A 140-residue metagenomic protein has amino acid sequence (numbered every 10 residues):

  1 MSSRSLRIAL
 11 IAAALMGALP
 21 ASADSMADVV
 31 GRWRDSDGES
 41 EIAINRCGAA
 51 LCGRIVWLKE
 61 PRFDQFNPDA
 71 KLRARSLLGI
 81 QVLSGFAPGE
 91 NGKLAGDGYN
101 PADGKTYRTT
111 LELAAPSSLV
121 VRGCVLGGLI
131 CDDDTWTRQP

Functional and structural regions predicted by a protein language model:
M1-L10: Bacterial N-terminal signal peptides that target proteins for export
A9-A18: Bacterial N-terminal signal peptides
S22-R32: N-terminal helix-cap/turn-to-beta initiation motif at the start of protein domains
V29-V30, S36-R108: Central antiparallel beta-sheet cores of small beta-barrel/beta-sandwich binding domains
C47, A114-A115: Structural motif
E90, A115-S117: Residue-level recognition of beta-strand termini and adjacent short loop/turns
P101, E112, V125-G127: Short polar/acidic secondary-structure junctions
S118, V125-P140: Edge beta-strand at a domain terminus
